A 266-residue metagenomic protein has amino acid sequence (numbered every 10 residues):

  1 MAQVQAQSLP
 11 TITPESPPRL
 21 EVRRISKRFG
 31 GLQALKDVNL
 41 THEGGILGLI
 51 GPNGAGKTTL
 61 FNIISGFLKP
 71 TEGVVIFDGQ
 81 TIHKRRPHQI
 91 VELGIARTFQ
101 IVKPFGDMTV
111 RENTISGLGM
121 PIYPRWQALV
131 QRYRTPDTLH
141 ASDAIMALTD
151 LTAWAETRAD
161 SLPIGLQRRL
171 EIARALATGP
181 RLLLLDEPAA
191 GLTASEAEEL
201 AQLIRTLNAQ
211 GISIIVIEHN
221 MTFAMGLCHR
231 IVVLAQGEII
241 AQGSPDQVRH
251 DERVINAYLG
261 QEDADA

Functional and structural regions predicted by a protein language model:
A2-A266: Glycine-rich phosphate-binding loops of nucleotide-dependent enzymes
